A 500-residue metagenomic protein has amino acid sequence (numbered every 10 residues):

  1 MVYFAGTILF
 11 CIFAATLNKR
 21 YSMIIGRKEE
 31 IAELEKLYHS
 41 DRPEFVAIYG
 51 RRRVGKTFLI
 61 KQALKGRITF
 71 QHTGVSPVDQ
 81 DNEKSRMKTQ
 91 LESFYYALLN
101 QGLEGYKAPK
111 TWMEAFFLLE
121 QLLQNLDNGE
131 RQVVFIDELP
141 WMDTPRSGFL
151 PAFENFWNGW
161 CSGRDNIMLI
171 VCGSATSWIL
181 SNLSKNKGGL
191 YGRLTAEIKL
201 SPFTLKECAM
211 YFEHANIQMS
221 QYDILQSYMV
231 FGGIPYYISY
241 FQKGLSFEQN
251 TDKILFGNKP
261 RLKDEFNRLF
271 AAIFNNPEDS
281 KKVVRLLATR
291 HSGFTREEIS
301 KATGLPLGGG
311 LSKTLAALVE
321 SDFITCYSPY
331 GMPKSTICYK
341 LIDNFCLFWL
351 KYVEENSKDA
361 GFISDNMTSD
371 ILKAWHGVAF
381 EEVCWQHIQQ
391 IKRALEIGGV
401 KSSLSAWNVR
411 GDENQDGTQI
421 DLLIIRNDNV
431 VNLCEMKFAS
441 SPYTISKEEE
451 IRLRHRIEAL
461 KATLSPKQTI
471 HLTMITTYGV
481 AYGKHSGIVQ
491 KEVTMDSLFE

Functional and structural regions predicted by a protein language model:
M1-D370, L472: Phosphate-binding site recognition
P329-E500: A cross-kingdom feature that marks ATP-driven nucleic-acid transaction machinery
